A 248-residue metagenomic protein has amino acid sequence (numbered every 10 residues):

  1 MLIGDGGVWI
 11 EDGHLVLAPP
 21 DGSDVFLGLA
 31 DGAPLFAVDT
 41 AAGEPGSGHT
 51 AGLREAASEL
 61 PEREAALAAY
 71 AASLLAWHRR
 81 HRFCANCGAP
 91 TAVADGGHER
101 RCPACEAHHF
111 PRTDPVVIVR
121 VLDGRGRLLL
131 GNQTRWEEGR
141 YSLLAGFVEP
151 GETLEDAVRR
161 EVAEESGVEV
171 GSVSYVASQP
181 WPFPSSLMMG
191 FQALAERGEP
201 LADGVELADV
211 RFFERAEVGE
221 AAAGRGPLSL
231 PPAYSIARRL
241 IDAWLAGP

Functional and structural regions predicted by a protein language model:
M1-H81, A92, W136-Y141, D203-P248: Nudix hydrolase/Nudix homology domain
Y70-L122: Cys/His-rich short segments
R100-S142, F147, E169-V170: N-terminal strand-loop-strand
V117, L187-M189, A208: Change "...and in nucleic-acid phosphodiester-cleaving endonucleases..." to "...and in nucleic-acid processing enzymes
L122, L194-E196, F213: Solvent-exposed residues in well-ordered beta-strands and their adjoining turns, especially edge/terminal strands
S142-V176, F191: The catalytic Nudix box helix
G146, P150, Q179-P182, G224-L228: Short, contiguous acidic/charged loop-to-helix segments that flank catalytic cores in large enzymes
Q179-A202: Active-site-adjacent beta-strand/loop module that shapes the phosphate/pyrophosphate-binding cleft
